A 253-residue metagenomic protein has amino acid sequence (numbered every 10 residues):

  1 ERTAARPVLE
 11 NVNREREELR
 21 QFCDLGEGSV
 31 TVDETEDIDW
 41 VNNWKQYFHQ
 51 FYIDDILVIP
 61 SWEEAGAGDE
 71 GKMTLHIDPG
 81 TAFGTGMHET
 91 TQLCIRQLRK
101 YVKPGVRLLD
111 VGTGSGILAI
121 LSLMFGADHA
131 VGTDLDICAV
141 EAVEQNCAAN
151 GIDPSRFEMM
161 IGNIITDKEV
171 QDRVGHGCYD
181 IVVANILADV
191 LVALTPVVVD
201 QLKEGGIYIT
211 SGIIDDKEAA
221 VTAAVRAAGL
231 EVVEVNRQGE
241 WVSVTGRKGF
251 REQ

Functional and structural regions predicted by a protein language model:
E1-G68: N-terminal auxiliary segments of SAM/dcSAM-dependent transferases
G28-V32, V58, L75, F157-M159 (+1 more regions): Generic structural signal for residues in well-ordered beta-strands
E34, G84, V111, T133 (+2 more regions): Active-site-adjacent beta-strand anchor residues
G71-P79: A short, charged helix-loop
T81-I164, C178: Conserved SAM/SAH cofactor-binding pocket of Class I
H129, L135-E252: S-adenosylmethionine
